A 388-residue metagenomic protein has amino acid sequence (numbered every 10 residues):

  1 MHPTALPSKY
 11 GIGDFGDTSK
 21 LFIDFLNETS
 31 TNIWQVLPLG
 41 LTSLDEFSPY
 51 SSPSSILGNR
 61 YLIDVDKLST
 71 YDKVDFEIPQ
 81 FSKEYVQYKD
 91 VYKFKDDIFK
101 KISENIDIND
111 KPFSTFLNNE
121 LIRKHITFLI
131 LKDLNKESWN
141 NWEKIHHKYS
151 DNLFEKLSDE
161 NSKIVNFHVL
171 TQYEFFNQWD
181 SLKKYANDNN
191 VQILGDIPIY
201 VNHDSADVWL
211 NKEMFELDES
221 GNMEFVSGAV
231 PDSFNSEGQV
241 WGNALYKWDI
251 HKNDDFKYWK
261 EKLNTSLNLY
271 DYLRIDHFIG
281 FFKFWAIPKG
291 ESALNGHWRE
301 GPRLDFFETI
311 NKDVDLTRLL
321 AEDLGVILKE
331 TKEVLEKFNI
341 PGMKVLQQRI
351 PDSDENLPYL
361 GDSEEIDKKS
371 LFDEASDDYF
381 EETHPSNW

Functional and structural regions predicted by a protein language model:
M1-E28, T171-Q172: Asp/Glu-centered strand-loop micro-motifs enriched in Gly/Pro and often flanked by an aromatic residue
H2, P7-S8, E46-F176, V201-W388: Alpha-amylase-like alpha-glycosidases and glucanotransferases acting on alpha-linked glucans and related
D17-D24, F113-S114, N177-Y185, K260-E261: Short alpha-helical segments and helix-capping/turn motifs at coil-helix boundaries
D17-T42, T265-Y272: Catalytic domains of carbohydrate-active enzymes, especially glycoside hydrolases
L26, V36, F128, A186 (+3 more regions): Conserved, mostly hydrophobic/aromatic
N27, W179-N187, N311, L335-E336: Surface-exposed amphipathic alpha-helices with a cationic face
H168-V201: Conserved, well-ordered alpha-helix/loop/beta-strand core segments that scaffold catalytic motifs
